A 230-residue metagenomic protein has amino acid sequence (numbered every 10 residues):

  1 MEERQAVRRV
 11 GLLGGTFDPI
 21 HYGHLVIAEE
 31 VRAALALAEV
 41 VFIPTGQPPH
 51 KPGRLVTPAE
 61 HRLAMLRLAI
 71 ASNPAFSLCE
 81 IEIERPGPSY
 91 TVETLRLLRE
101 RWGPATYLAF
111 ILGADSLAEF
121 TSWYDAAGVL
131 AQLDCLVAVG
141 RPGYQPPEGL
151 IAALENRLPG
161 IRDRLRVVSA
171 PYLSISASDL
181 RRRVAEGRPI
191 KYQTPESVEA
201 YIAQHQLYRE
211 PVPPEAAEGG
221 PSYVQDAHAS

Functional and structural regions predicted by a protein language model:
M1-S230: Nucleotidyltransferase catalytic core that binds NTPs
